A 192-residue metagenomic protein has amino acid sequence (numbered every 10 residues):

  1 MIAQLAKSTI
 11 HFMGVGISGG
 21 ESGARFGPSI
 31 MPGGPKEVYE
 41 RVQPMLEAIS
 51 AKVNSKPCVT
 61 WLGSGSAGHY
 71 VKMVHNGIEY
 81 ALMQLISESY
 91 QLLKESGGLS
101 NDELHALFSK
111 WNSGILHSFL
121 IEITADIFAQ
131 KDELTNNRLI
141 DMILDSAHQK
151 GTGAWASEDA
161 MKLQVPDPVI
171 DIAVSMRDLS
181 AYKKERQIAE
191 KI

Functional and structural regions predicted by a protein language model:
M1-H105, G114-M142, S180-I192: Rossmann-fold dinucleotide-binding core
S100-L107, D167-D171: Short, surface-exposed acidic
K110-W111: Small-residue-rich helix-loop
I140-I192: A conserved active-site cap/scaffold subdomain adjacent to cofactor or substrate pockets
